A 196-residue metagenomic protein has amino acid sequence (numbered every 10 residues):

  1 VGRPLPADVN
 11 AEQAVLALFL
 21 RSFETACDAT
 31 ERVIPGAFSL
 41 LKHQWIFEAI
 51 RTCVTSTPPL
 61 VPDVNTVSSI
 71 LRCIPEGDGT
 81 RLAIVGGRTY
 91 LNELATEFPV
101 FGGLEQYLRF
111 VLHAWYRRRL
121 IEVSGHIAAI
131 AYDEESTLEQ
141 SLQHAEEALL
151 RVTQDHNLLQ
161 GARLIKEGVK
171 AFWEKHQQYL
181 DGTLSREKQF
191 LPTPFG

Functional and structural regions predicted by a protein language model:
V1-Y116: Noncatalytic partner-interaction/assembly domains of nucleic-acid and motor enzyme complexes, especially the accessory
L16-A17, E24, Q160-G196: The Walker A/P-loop phosphate-binding site
C27-R32, D63-V67, V85-R88, Q106 (+4 more regions): Short coil/turn segments at secondary-structure boundaries
I34, I46, I50, I70 (+9 more regions): Weak global preference for isoleucine
Q44-A49, E76-T89, F101-E105, E135-Q143 (+2 more regions): Short, charged low-complexity intrinsically disordered segments located at boundaries of structured domains
V54-L60, H156-L159, T183-K188: Active-site phosphate-binding and catalytic loops of NTP-dependent enzymes
T96-F172: Interdomain "pre-motor" coupling segment immediately N-terminal to P-loop NTPase/helicase cores
